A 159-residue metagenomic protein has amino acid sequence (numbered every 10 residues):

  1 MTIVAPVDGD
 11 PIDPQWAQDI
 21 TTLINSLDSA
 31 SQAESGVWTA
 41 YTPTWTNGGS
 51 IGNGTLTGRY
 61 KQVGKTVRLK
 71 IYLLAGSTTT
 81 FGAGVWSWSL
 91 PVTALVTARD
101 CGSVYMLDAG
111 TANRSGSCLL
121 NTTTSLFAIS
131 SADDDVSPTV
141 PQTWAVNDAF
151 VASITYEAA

Functional and structural regions predicted by a protein language model:
M1-Q18, T55-L56, Q62-V63: Surface-exposed receptor/substrate recognition regions of extracellular proteins
I12-Q15, G82, Q142, V146: Short alpha-helix boundary/capping segments
Q15-G52, L95-T97, V151-A159: Glycine-rich, low-complexity segments
T39, W88, L126-F127, A152: A broad, low-specificity signal marking well-ordered, structured residues that form hydrophobic/aromatic
T42-T46, K70-G76, S130-D134: Generic short beta-strand segments
N53-L56, S137-T139: Glycine-rich, charged/polar anion/phosphate-binding loops that engage phosphate groups from diverse ligands
G54-G110, V151-E157: Beta-rich globular "head" domains
T111-V146: Structured beta-strand segments within beta-sheet-rich domains
